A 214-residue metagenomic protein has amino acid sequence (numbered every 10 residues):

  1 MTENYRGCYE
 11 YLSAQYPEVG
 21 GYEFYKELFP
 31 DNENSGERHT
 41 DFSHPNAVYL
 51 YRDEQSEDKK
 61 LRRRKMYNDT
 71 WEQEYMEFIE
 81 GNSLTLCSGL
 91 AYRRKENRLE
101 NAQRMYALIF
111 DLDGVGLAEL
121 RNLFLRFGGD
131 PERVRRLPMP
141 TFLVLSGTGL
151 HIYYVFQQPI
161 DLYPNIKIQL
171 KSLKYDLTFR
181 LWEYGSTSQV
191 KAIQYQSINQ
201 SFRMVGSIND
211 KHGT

Functional and structural regions predicted by a protein language model:
M1-A107, L117-A118, N122, G129: DNA replication initiation on ssDNA origins
K59-R64, Y153-Y154, H212-T214: Short, solvent-exposed polar/charged micro-motifs at secondary-structure junctions
Y75, I79, F124-R136, L173-G185: Hydrophobic, Leu/Ile/Phe/Ala-enriched alpha-helical segments that form helix-helix packing faces
A91-E100, L125-L145, S188-Q194: Catalytic micro-motifs at enzyme active sites that drive phosphoryl/nucleotidyl and oxygen chemistry
E96-R121, I160-T214: DNA replication initiation modules
V144-Y154: Short, conserved phosphate-binding/catalytic loop or strand-edge motifs used in phosphoryl-/nucleotidyl-transfer
